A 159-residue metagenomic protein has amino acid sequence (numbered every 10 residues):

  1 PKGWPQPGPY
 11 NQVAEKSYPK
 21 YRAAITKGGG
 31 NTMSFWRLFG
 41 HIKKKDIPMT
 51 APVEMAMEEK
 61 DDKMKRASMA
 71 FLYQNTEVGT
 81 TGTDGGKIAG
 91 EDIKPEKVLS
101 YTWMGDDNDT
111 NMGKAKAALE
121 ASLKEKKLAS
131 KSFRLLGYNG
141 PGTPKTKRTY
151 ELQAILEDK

Functional and structural regions predicted by a protein language model:
P1-K159: A solvent-exposed interaction/effector surface
